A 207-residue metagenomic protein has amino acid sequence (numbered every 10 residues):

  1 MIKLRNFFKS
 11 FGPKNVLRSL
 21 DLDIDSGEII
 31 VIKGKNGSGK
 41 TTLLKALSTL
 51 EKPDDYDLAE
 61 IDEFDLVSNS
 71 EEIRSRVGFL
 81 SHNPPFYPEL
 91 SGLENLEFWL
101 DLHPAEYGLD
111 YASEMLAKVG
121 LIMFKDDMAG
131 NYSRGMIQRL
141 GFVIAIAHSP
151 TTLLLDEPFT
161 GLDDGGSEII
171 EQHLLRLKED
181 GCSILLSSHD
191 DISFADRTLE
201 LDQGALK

Functional and structural regions predicted by a protein language model:
I2, L17-S19: Conserved structural motif at the start of ABC-family nucleotide-binding domains
K33-K35: The feature captures the beta-strand-to-loop junction immediately N-terminal to the Walker
S48: Helix-to-loop junction immediately C-terminal to a conserved catalytic motif
D55-S68, E72-I73: Conserved ABC transporter NBD signature motif
E97, L109-F124: Conserved ABC ATPase "signature" region
L153-E157: Catalytic Walker B motif of ABC-type/P-loop ATPase nucleotide-binding domains
